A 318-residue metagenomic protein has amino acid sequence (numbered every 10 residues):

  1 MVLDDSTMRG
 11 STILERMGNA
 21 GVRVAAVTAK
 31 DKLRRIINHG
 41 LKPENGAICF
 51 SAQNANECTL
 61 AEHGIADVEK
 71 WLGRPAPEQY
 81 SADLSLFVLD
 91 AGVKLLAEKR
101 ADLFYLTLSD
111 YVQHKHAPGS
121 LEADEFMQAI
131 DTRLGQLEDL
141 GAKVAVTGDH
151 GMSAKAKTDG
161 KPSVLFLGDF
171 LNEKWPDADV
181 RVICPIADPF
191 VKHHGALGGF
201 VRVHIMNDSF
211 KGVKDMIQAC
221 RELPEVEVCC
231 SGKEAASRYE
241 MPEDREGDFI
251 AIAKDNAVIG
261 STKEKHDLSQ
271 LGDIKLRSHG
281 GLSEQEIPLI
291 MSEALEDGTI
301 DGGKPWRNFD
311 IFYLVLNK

Functional and structural regions predicted by a protein language model:
M1-A117, H193, G199, I205 (+3 more regions): His/Asp/Glu-rich, glycine-adjacent segments that coordinate divalent cations and/or stabilize oxyanion chemistry on
G10, P185-N317: Active-site neighborhoods of enzymes that stabilize oxyanions during catalysis
K32-N38, V112-H116, S153-A156, G160-K161 (+3 more regions): Short catalytic/ligand-binding loop motif for oxyanion handling, primarily in non-cytosolic enzymes, centered on
G40-P43, G119-E122, D159-L165, K265-L268: Short secondary-structure boundary/capping segments
L41-R74, D124-T132, V164-P185: Acidic, His- and aromatic-enriched active-site or binding-groove loops in soluble protein domains that engage sugars
L103-T107, A145, I250, I290: Structural motif
E125-L171, A251: Metal-dependent active-site segment of extracytoplasmic phospho-/sulfohydrolases and closely related
M152-A178, D188-M206: A conserved active-site cap/scaffold subdomain adjacent to cofactor or substrate pockets
